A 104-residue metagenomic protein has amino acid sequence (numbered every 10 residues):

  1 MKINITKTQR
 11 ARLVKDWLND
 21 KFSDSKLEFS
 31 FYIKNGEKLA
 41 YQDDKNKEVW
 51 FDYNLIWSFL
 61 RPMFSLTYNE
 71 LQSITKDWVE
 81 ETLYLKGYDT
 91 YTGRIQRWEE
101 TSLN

Functional and structural regions predicted by a protein language model:
M1-D20: Short acidic, low-complexity intrinsically disordered linear motifs used for protein-protein interactions
I3, W98-N104: Short acidic DE-rich linear segments
R10, N19-G36: Charged, helix-prone or intrinsically disordered regulatory segments positioned adjacent to compact structured domains
K15, D20, L27-F29, V49 (+2 more regions): Short non-domain terminal segments
S30-R97: Acidic, low-complexity, intrinsically disordered interaction modules
